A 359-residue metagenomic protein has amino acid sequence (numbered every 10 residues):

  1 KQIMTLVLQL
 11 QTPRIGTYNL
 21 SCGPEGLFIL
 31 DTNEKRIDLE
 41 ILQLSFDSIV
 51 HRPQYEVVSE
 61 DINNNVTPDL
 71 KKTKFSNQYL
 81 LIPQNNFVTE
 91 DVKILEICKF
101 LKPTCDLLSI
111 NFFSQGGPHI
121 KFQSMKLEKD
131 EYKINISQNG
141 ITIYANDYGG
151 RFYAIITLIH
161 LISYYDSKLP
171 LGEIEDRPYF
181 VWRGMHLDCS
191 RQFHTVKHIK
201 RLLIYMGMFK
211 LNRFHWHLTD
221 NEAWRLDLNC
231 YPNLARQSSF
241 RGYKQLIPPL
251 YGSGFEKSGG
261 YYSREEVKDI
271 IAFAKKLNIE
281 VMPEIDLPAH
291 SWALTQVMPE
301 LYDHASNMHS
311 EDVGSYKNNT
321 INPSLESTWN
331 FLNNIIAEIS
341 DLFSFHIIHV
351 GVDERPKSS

Functional and structural regions predicted by a protein language model:
K1-G16: Intrinsically disordered, low-complexity Pro/Gly/Ser/Thr-rich segments with frequent PxxP/GP/PP motifs and embedded
V7-Q9, H119, T142, H215: Beta-strand secondary-structure signal
L10-T12, L287, E354: Short beta-strand segments enriched in hydrophobic/aromatic residues within well-folded beta-rich domains
S21-P178: Acidic, contiguous N-terminal accessory segments
S137-W329, E338-H349: Feature activates predominantly on carbohydrate-active enzymes
L332: Switch/coupling sub-region of P-loop NTPases
I335: His/Glu-based metal-binding/catalytic segments typifying zinc-dependent metallopeptidases
D353-S359: N-terminal leader/propeptide and maturation segments of large enzyme subunits in energy/redox metabolism and hydrolases
